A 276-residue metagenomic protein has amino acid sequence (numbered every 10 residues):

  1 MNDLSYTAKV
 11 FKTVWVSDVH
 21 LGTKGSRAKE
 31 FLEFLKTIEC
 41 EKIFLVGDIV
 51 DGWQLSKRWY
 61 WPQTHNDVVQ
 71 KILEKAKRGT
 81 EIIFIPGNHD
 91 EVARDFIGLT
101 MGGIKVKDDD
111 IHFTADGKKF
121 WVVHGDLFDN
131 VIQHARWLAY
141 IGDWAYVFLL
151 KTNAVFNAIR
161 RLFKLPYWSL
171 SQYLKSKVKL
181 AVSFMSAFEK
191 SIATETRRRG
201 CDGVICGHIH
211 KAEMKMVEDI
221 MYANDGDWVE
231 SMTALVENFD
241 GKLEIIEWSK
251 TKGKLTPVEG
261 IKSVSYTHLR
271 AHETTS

Functional and structural regions predicted by a protein language model:
N2-G25, I159-S176: Mobile, glycine- and charge-enriched loop segments and immediately flanking short secondary-structure elements within
Y6-K12, T23-A115: Core catalytic region of metal-dependent phosphoesterases/phosphodiesterases, especially metallo-beta-lactamase-like
V16-S17, F44-G47, I83-N88, V123 (+2 more regions): Active-site neighborhood of phospho(di)ester-bond hydrolases with catalytic His/Asp-centered motifs
G103-D108, W121, D126, N130-Y140 (+2 more regions): Conserved beta-sheet core of the metallophosphoesterase superfamily
T114-D116, V217, A271: Structural motif
V123-F188: Active-site-proximal loop/helix segment associated with metal-binding centers of metalloenzymes
G260-K262, L269-R270: C-terminal regulatory/interaction regions
H268-S276: Single conserved hydrophobic/aromatic residue that forms the stacking wall/gate of nucleotide- or nucleobase-binding
